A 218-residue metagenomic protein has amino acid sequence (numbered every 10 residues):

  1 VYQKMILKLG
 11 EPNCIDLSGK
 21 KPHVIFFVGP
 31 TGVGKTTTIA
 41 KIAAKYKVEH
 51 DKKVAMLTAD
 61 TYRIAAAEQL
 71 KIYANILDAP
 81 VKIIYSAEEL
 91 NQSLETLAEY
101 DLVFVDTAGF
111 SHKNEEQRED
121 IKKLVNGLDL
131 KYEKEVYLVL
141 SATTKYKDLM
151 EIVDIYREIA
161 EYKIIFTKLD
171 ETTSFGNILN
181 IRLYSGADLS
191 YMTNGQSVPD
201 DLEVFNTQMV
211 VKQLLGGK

Functional and structural regions predicted by a protein language model:
V1-V54, T58-T61, I72, L77 (+1 more regions): Primarily NTPase-proximal linker/entry elements flanking Walker-type ATP/GTP-binding cores
V1-Y2, Y46-D51, I76-I83, F104-S111 (+2 more regions): Short, mixed-charge, low-aromatic patches
G10-P12, A66, N75, D106 (+2 more regions): Sparse, context-dependent recognition of short Cys/His-centered cofactor- or disulfide-binding micro-motifs
E11, L17-G19, I64, E171 (+2 more regions): Generic structural "secondary-structure junction" signal
C14-I15, G34-A40, R63-Y73, L94-L97 (+2 more regions): Charged, low-complexity, helix/coiled-coil-prone segments
H23-F26, P30-V33, V54-A65, I76-L90 (+1 more regions): Switch II (G3) loop of P-loop NTPases
T38-K47, Q69-L77, Y100-V105, G127-L130 (+1 more regions): Short charge-dense sequence patches
Q69, S86-E95, L102, H112-G216: Conserved catalytic-core segment of NTP-binding enzymes
